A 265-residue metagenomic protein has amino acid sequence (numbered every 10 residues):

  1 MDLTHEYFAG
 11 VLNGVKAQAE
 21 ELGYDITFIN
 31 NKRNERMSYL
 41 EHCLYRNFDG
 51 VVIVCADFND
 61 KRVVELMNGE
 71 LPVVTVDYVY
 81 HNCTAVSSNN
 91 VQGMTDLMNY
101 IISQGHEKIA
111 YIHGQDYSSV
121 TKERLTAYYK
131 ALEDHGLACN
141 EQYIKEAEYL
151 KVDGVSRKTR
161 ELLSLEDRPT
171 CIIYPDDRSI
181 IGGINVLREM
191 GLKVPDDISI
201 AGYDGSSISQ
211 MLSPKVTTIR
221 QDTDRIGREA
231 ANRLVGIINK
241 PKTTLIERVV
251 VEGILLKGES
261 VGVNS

Functional and structural regions predicted by a protein language model:
M1-Y7, L22: N-terminal helix-turn-helix/winged-helix DNA-binding helices and compositionally similar short basic alpha-helical
D2-L3, K32, D57, R225 (+1 more regions): Residues that cap or initiate secondary-structure elements
H5-A9, D60, S179: Generic alpha-helical scaffold signal
G10-T27, G50, M67-T75, V79-S265: Bacterial carbohydrate/catabolite-sensing allosteric modules
A17-D57: Central regulatory/effector-binding core of bacterial HTH transcription factors
E35-L40, K61-R62, G154, K158: Short acidic active-site motifs
N59-N68: Active-site-adjacent beta->alpha loops and helix N-cap segments on the catalytic face of soluble alpha/beta enzymes
